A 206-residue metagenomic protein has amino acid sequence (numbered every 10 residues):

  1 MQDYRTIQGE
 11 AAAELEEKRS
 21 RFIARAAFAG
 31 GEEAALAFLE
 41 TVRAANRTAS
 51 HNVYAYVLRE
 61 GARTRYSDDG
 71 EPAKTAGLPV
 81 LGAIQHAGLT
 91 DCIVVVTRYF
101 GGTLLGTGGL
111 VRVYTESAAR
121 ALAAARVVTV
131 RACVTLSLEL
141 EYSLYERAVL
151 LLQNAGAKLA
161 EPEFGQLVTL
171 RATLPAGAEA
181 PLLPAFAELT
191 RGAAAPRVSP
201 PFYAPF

Functional and structural regions predicted by a protein language model:
M1-T75, R197-F206: C-terminal regulatory domains involved in ligand/effector binding and gene-expression control
A76, V80-A124: Active-site beta-strand/loop microenvironment that shapes enzyme catalytic pockets
T90-V94, A121-C133, E146, A160-E161: Short, structured loop/turn "capping" segments at alpha-beta junctions
V127-L144, L170-A172: Short glycine-/aliphatic-rich beta-strand segments at the starts of folded cytosolic domains
E139-A157: Short amphipathic alpha-helix segments
V149-N154, P181-T190: Short amphipathic alpha-helices in soluble, non-transmembrane regions that often serve as interface/regulatory elements
L159-E163, T190-F206: Conserved short beta-strand edge segments in small beta-sheet-based binding/regulatory domains
A172-P181: Terminal, non-globular segments
